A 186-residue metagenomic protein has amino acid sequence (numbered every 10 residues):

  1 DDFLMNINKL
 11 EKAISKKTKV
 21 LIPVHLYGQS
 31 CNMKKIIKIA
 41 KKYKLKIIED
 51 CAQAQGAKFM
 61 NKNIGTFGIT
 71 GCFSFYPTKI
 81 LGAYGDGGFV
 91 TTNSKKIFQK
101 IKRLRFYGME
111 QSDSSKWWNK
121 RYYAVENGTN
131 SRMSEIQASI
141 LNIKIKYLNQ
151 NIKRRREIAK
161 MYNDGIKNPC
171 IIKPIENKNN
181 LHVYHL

Functional and structural regions predicted by a protein language model:
D1-K9: Change "using UDP/GDP/dTDP sugars" to "using nucleotide sugars
F3, G28-Q29, P77-G82: Nucleotide-sugar-dependent glycosyltransferase donor-binding/catalytic pocket residues
N8, K12, V20-V24, Q29 (+4 more regions): PLP-dependent aminotransferase class I/II
K19-V20, K46, T70: Short, Asp-centered acidic motifs that coordinate Mg2+ and/or phosphate in catalytic or ligand-binding sites
I47-E49, T92: Hydrophobic residues in well-ordered beta-strands that form the structural core
E49-Y84, D113, K120-V125: Conserved active-site segment immediately N-terminal to the catalytic lysine that forms the internal aldimine
F73-S74, G88-N93: Short beta-strand-to-turn element immediately C-terminal to the catalytic PLP-Schiff-base lysine in fold type I
A83-G87, L141: Adenylate-forming
